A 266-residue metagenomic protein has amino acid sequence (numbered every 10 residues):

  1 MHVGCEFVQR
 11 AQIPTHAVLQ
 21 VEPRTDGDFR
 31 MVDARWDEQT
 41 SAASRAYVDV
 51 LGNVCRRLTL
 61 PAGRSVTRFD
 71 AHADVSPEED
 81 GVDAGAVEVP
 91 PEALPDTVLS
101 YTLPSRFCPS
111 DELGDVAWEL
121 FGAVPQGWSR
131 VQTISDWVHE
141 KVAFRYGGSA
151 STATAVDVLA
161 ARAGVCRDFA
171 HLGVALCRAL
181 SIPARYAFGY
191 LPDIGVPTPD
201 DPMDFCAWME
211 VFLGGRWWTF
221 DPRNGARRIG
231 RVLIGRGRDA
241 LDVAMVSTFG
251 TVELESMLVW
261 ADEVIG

Functional and structural regions predicted by a protein language model:
M1-A86: Intrinsically disordered, low-complexity N-terminal segments that are enriched in acidic
A11, A73-P77, D83, E92-G164 (+4 more regions): Secondary-structure boundary elements
V21-R24, D83-A93, R223-R227, F249-T251: Short intrinsically disordered coil segments
E38, L60, P109, Y146 (+4 more regions): Generic structural "secondary-structure junction" signal
T40-Y47, V54-T59, L103-D111, W218-A226 (+2 more regions): Low-complexity, flexible helical/coil segments
N53, V89, A153-T154, G215 (+1 more regions): Residue-level signal for pocket-adjacent positions within structured domains
G63, V124, T198-D200: Glycine-centered loop/turn motifs
D136, D168-S256: Hydrophobic/aromatic-rich core segments of domains that either
